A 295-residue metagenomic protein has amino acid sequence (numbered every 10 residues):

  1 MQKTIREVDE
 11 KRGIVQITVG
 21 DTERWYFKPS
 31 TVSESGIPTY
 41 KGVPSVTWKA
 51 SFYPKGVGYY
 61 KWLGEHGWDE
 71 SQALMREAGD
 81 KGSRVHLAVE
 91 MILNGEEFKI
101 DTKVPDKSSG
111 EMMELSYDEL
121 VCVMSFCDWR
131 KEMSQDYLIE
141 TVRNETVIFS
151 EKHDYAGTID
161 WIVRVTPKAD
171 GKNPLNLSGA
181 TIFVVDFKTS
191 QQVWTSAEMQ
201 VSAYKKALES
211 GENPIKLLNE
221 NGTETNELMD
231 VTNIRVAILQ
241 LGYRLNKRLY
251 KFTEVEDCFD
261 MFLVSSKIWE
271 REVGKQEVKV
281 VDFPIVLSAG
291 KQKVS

Functional and structural regions predicted by a protein language model:
M1-A156: Metal-dependent nuclease catalytic cores that hydrolyze phosphodiester bonds in DNA/RNA, characterized by
L120, I148-K291: Nucleic-acid nuclease catalytic cores
K293-S295: Long, low-complexity, intrinsically disordered segments
